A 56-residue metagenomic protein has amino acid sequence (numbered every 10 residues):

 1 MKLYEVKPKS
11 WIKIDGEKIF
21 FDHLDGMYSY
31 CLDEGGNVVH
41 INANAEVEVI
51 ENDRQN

Functional and structural regions predicted by a protein language model:
M1-K7: Mixed-charge, Lys/Arg-rich low-complexity intrinsically disordered regions
W11-E46: Acidic, low-complexity, intrinsically disordered interaction modules
E51-N56: Short acidic DE-rich linear segments
